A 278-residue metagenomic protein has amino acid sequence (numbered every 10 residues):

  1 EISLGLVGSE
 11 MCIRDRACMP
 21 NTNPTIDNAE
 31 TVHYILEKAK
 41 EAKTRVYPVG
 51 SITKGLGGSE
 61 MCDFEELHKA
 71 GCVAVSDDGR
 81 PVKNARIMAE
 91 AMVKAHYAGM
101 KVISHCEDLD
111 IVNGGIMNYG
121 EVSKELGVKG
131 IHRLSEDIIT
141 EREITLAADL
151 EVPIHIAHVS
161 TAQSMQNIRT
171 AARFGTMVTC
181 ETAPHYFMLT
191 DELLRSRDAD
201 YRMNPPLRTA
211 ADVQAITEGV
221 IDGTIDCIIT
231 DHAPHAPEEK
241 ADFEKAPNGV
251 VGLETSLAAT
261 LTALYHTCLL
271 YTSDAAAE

Functional and structural regions predicted by a protein language model:
E1-I2, L6-I13, Y271-A277: Conserved small/polar residues in nucleotide/adenosyl-binding loops
R14-I111, G115: Divalent-metal coordination cores built from histidine and acidic residues
N28, D110-S123, S164-A171, Y186-D198 (+1 more regions): Histidine/acidic-residue-rich catalytic or RNA/ligand-binding cores of hydrolases and nuclease-related proteins
V46, V75, H105, I154 (+3 more regions): Divalent metal-coordination and catalytic microenvironments
K69-V73, H96-G99, R173-M177, A199-D200 (+1 more regions): Glycine-enriched alpha-helix->loop->beta-strand junction motifs that scaffold or abut catalytic
G79-M92, H155-R169, P206-Q214: Active-site glycine- and acidic-residue-rich loops that bind and position anionic ligands or nucleotide-like cofactors
E125-P153, D200, I221, C227-I228 (+1 more regions): His/Asp/Glu-enriched, well-ordered alpha-helical/loop segment that forms or immediately abuts the divalent-metal
S160, R169-F174, V178-L189, G219-I221: Hard-cation-handling environments
